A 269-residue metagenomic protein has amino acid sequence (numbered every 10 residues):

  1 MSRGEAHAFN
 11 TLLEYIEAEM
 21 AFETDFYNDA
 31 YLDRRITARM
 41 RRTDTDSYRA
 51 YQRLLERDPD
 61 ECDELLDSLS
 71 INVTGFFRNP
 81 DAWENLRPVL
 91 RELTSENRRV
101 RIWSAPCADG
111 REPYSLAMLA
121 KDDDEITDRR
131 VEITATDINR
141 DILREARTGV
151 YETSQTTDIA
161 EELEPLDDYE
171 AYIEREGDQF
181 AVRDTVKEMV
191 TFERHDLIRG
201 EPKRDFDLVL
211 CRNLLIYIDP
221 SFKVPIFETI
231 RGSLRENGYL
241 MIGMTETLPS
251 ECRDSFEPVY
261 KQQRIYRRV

Functional and structural regions predicted by a protein language model:
S2-W103: Conserved AdoMet
N97-A117, R130-T134: Conserved class I S-adenosyl-L-methionine
P106, N213-L214: Short catalytic micro-motifs in class I SAM-dependent methyltransferases
V131-F206, L214: Extended basic-aromatic, gly/pro-enriched interface segments that bind polyanionic ligands
L210: A conserved beta-strand element that flanks and buttresses the S-adenosyl-L-methionine
V224-E236: A short glycine-rich, Lys/Arg-flanked "PGG" loop and its adjoining helix->strand segment in the class I
E236-M244: Conserved beta-strand signature within the Rossmann-like core of class I S-adenosyl-L-methionine
S250-V269: Core SAM-dependent methyltransferase catalytic element
